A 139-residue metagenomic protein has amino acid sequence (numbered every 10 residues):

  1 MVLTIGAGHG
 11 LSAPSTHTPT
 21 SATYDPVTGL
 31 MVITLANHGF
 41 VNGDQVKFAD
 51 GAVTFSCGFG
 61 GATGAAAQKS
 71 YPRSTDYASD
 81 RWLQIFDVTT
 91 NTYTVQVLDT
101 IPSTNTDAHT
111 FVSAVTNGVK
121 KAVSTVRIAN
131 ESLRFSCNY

Functional and structural regions predicted by a protein language model:
M1-Y139: Small/polar beta-strand repeat architecture
